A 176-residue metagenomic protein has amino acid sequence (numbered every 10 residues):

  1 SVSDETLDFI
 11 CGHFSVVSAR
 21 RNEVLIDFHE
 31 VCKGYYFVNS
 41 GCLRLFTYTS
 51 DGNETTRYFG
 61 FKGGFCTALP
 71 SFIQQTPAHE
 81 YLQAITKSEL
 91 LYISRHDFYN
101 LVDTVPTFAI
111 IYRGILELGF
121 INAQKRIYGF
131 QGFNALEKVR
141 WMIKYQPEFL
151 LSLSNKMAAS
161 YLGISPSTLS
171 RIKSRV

Functional and structural regions predicted by a protein language model:
S1-S15: Cyclic nucleotide-binding regulatory module and flanking cytosolic helices
S15, C42-T47, F65, E89-L90: Short beta-strand segments in beta-sandwich/barrel cores
V16-V17, K33-V38, R57-Y58, Y161: His/acidic/aromatic-lined binding-pocket segments of jelly-roll/cupin-type domains and related regulatory beta-sandwich
N22, K33, F37-R44, K62-G63: Glycine- and acidic-residue-biased ligand/ion/polar-headgroup-sensing regions
L25-E30: Short phosphate-coordinating micro-motif centered on Lys-Gly-acidic
T56-R113: Cyclic-nucleotide recognition modules
G119-Y128: Short, Lys/Arg-enriched N-terminal segment that forms or immediately precedes the first helix of a structured domain
F133-V176: Phosphate-/nucleic-acid-contacting segments
